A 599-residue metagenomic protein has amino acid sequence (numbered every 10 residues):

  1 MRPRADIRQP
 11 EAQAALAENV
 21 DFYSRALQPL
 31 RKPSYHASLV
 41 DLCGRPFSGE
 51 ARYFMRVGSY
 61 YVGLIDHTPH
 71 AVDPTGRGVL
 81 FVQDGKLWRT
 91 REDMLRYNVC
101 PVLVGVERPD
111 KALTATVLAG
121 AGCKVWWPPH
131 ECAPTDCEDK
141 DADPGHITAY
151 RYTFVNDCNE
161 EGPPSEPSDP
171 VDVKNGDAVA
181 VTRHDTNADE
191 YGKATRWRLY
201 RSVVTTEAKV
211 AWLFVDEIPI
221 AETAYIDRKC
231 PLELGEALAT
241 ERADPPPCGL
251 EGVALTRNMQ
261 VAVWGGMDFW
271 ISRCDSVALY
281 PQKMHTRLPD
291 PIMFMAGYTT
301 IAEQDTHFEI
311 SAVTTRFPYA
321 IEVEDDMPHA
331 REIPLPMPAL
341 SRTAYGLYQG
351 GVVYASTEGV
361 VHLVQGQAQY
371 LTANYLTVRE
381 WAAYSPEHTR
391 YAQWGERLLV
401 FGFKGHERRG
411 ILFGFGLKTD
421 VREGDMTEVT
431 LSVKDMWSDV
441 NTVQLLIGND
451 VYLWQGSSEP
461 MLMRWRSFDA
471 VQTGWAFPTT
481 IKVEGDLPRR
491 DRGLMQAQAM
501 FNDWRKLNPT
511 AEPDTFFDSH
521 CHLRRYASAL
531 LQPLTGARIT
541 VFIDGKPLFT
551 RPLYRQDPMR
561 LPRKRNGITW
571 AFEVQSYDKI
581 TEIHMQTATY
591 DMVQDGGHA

Functional and structural regions predicted by a protein language model:
M1-G78, Q83, I147, G176 (+2 more regions): Beta-sheet repeat architectures centered on beta-propellers
R2-S24, Q28, R45, G49 (+5 more regions): Disordered, low-complexity "stalk" and linker segments at domain junctions of extracellular and cell-surface proteins
V79-V82, A254-G265, E309-T314, V353-S356 (+2 more regions): Short beta-strand motif characteristic of blades in beta-propeller domains
R89-P101, D268-H285, Y319-H329, V361-Y375 (+2 more regions): Surface-exposed loop/turn elements that mediate protein-protein interactions on large endomembrane-trafficking
I218, H285-P289, I333-P338, W381-A383 (+1 more regions): Surface loop/turn motifs at the tips and blade-to-blade linkers of beta-strand repeat domains
D305, G346-Q349: Loop/turn segments within WD40 beta-propeller blades
D305-P334: Surface-exposed extracellular loop regions of Gram-negative outer-membrane beta-barrel proteins
